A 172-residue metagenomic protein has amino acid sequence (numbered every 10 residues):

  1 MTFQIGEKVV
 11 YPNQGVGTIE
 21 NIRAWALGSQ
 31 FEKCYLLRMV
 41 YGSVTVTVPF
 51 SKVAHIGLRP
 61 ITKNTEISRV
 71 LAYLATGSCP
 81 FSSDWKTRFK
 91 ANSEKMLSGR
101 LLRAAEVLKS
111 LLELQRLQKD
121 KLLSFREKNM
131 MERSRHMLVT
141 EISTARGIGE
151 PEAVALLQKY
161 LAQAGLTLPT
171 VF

Functional and structural regions predicted by a protein language model:
M1-L58: A positional/architectural concept
S51, H55-F172: Charge/polar-rich, low-complexity and marginally structured segments
